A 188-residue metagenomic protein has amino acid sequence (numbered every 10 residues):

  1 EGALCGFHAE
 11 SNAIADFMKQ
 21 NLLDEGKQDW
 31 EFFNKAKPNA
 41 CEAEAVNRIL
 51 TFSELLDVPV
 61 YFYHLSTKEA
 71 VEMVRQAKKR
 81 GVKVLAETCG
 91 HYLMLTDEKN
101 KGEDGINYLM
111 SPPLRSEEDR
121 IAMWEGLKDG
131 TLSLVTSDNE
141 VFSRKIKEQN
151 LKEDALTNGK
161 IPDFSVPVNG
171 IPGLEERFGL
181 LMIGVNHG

Functional and structural regions predicted by a protein language model:
E1-N107: Metal-coordinating catalytic core of metallo-dependent amide/deamination hydrolases
Q28-D57, N107, S143-G188: His/Asp/Glu-enriched, well-ordered alpha-helical/loop segment that forms or immediately abuts the divalent-metal
A43, H64, K68, E117 (+2 more regions): Conserved structured core elements
L65, C89, N139-E140, N169 (+1 more regions): Histidine- and/or cysteine-centered catalytic micro-motif in compact active-site loops
V71-V74, E117-M123, S165: Glycine-rich, charged/polar anion/phosphate-binding loops that engage phosphate groups from diverse ligands
R80-V84, G130, G188: Secondary-structure transition/capping motifs at alpha-helix termini and the adjoining loop/turn into the next element
Y108-I121, E125-D129, R177-G188: C-terminal helical cap
W124-E148: Oxyanion-binding "anion nests"
